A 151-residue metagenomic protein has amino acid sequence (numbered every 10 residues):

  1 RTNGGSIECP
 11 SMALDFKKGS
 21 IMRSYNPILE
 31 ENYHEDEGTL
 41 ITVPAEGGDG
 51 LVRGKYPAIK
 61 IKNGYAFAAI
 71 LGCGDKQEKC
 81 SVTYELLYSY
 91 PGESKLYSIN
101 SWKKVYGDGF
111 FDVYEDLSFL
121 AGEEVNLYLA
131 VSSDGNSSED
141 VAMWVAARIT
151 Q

Functional and structural regions predicted by a protein language model:
R1-Q151: Gly-Asp-aromatic-enriched flexible segments
